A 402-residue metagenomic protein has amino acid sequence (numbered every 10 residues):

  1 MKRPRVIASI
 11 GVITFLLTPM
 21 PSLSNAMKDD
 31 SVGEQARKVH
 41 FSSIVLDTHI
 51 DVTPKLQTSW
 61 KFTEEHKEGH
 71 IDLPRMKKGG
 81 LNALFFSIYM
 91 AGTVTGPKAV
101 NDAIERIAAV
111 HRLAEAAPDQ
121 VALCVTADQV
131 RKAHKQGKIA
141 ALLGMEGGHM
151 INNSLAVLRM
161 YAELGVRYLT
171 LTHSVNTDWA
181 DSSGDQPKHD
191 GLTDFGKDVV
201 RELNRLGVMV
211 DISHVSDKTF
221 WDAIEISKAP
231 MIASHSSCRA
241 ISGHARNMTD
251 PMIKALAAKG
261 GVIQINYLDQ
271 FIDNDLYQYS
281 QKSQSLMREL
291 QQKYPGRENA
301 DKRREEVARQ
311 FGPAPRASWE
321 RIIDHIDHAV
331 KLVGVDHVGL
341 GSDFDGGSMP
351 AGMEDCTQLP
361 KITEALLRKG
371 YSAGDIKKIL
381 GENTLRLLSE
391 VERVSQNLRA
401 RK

Functional and structural regions predicted by a protein language model:
M1-I10: Bacterial N-terminal signal peptides that target proteins for export
S9-P19: Bacterial N-terminal signal peptides
L23-H189, R239, G243-K402: N-terminal hydrophobic targeting/anchoring segments and the immediately downstream early-domain regions of hydrolases
S154-L158, T219-A229: Distinct, well-ordered alpha-helical segments
K188-F195, D211-S216, M248: Short, contiguous, pocket-lining structural segments that sit at or immediately flank catalytic/ligand-binding sites
H189-N204, A223-A233: Alpha-helix-loop-beta-strand connector modules within alpha/beta enzyme cores
V199-I212, S216-T219, M252-A258, H328: Substrate-binding cleft of carbohydrate-active enzyme catalytic domains
